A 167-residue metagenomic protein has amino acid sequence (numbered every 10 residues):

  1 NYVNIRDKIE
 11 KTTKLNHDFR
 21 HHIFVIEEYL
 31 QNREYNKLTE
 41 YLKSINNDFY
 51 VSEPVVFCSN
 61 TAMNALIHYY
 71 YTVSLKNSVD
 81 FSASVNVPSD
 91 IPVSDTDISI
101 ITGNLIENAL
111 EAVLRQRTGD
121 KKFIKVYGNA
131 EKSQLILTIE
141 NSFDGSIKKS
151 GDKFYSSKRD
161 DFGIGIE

Functional and structural regions predicted by a protein language model:
N1-E28: Conserved HAMP-HisKA connector
E27-Y35: Short acidic helix/loop segment immediately C-terminal to the autophosphorylated histidine in two-component histidine
K37-T39: Solenoid-repeat scaffolds in large eukaryotic assemblies
K43-N47, S59-N77: Short beta-to-alpha transition helix within the HATPase_c
V55, F81-T102, S157-R159: Conserved short strand/loop->alpha-helix "switch" segment adjacent to the catalytic nucleotide/phosphoryl-transfer site
T96-T118: Conserved ATP-binding N-box helix of the HATPase_c
G119-S133: Short beta-strand/loop element within the Bergerat-fold HATPase_c
S133-I164: Glycine-rich/acidic phosphate-handling loop/turn and adjacent ATP-lid/helix of nucleotide-binding kinase/ATPase domains
